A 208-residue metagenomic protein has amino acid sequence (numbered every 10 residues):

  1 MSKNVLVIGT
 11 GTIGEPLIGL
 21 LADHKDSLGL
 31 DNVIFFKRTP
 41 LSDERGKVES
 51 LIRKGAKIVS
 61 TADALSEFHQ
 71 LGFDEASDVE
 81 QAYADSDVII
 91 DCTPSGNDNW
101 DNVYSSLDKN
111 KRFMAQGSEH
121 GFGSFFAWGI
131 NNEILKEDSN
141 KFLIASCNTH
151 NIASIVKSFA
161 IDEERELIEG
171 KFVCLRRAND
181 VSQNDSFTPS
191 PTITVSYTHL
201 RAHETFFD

Functional and structural regions predicted by a protein language model:
S2-V181: N-terminal Rossmann-like NAD(P) cofactor-binding subdomain of oxidoreductases, focused on the glycine-rich
F187-Y197: Active-site loop ensemble at the mouth of alpha/beta enzyme cores that anchors a bound cofactor
H199-A202, F206-D208: Single conserved hydrophobic/aromatic residue that forms the stacking wall/gate of nucleotide- or nucleobase-binding
